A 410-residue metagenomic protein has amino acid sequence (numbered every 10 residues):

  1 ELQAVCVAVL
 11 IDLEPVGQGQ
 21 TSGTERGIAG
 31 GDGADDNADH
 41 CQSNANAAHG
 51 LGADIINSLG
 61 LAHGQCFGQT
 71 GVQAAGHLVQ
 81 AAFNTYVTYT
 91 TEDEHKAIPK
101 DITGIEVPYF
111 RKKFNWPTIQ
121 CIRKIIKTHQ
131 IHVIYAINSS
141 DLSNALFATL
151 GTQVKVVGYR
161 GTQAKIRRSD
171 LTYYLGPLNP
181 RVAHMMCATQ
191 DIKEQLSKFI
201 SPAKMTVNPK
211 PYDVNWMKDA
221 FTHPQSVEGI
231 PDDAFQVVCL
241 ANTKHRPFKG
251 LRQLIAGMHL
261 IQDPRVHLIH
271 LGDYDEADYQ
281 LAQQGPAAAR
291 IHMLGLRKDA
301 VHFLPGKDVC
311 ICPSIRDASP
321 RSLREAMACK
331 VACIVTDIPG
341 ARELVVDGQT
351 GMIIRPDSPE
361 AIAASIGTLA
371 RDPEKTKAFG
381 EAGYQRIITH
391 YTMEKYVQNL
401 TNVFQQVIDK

Functional and structural regions predicted by a protein language model:
G68, H245-L260, R324, E360: A conserved mid-protein helix/loop that constitutes part of the nucleotide-sugar donor-binding site
A136-L142, R160: Short His-centered aromatic/hydrophobic patch
V156-A183: A conserved, positively charged/aromatic
Q280-R297: Nucleotide-activated donor-binding/catalytic signature segment of Leloir-type glycosyltransferases, i.e., the conserved
I315: Aromatic "clamp/platform" in nucleotide-sugar-dependent glycosyltransferases that forms part of the donor/acceptor
A332-V335, V345: Short hydrophobic beta-strand element within catalytic cores of glycosyltransferases and related nucleotide-activated
D347-G348, M352-P359, T368-E374: Conserved acidic donor-binding segment of nucleotide-sugar-dependent glycosyltransferases
A361, T368, K375-H390, Y396-Q405: A short, well-ordered alpha-helix in the C-terminal region of glycosyltransferases
